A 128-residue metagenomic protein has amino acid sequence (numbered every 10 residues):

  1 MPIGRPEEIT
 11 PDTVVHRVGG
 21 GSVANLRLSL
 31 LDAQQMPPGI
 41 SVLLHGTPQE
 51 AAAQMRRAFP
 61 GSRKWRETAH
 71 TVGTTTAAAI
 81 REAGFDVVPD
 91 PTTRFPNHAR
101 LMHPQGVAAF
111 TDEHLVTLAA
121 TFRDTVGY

Functional and structural regions predicted by a protein language model:
M1-P11, S22-A24, L31-Y128: Conserved NAD+-utilizing ADP-ribose enzyme module
V14-G20: Amphipathic, membrane-active segments
